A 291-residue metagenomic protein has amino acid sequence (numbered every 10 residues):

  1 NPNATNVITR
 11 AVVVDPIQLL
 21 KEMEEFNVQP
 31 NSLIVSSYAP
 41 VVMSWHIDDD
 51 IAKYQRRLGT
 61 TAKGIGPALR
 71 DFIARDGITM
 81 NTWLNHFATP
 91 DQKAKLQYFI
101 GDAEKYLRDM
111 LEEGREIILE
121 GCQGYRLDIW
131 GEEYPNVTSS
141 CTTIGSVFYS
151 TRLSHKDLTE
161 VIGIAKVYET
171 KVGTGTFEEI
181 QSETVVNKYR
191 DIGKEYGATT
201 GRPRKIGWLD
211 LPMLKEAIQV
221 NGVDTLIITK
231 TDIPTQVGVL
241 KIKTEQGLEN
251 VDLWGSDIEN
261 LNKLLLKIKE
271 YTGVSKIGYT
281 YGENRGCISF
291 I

Functional and structural regions predicted by a protein language model:
N1-I291: Non-transmembrane, aqueous-exposed alpha-helical and coiled segments at domain scale
